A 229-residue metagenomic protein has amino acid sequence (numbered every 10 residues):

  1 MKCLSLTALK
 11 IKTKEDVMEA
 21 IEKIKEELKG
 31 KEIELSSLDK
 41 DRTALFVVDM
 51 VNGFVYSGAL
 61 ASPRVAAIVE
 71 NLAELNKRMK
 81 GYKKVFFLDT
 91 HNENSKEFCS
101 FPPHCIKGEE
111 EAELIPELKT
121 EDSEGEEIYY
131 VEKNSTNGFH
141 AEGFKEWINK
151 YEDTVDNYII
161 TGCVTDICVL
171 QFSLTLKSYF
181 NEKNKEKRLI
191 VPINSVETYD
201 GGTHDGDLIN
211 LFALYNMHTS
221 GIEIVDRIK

Functional and structural regions predicted by a protein language model:
M1-A44, N92, P103-K229: Active-site-adjacent betaalpha module
D41, L45, G58-H91: A short alpha/beta connector and helix-capping loop motif
F46-V47, V51, F87, P192: Generic enzyme active-site microenvironment
M50-G58: Short acidic, Gly/Ser-rich segments with clustered Asp/Glu that frequently serve as metal-coordination loops in enzyme
G58-V65, S100-C105, N134: Short glycine-enriched, charge-decorated loop/helix-capping segments at active-site entrances that position
V85-P103: Active-site nucleophile/metal-coordination loop of metallo-enzymes that catalyze phosphate/sulfate and related
